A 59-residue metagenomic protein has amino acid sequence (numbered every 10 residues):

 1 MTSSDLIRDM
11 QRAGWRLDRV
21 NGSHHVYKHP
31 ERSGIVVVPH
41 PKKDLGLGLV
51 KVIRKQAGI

Functional and structural regions predicted by a protein language model:
M1-R19, K28-I59: Basic nucleic-acid-binding interfaces
